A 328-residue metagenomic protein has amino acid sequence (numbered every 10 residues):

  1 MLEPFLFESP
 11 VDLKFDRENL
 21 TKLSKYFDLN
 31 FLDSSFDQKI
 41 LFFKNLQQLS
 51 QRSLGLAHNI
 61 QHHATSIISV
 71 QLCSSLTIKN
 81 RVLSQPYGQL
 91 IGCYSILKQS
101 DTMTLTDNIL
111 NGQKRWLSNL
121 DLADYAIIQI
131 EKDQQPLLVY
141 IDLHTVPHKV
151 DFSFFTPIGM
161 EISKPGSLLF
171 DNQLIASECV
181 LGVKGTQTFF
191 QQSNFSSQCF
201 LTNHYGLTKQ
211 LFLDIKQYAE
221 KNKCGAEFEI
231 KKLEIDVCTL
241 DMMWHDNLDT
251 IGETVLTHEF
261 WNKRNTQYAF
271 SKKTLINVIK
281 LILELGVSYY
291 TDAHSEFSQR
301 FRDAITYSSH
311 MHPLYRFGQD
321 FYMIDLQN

Functional and structural regions predicted by a protein language model:
F7-L13, F31-D33, E220, C238-H294: C-terminal helix-coil-helix/basic helical segment that borders enzyme active sites and/or dimer interfaces and provides
V11-L122: Glycine-rich flavin
C73-S75, E131-Q134, L143-V146, D171-E178 (+1 more regions): Short loop segments at secondary-structure junctions
L110-G112, F170, T208, V287: Buried hydrophobic positions in well-ordered alpha/beta secondary-structure cores of metabolic enzymes
W116-V150: A short core secondary-structure module
F155-C238: Glycine-rich beta->alpha junctions and the first turn(s) of the following alpha-helix
G206, K231-C238, N265, A269-I276 (+1 more regions): Generic structural signal for well-ordered, non-transmembrane alpha-helical segments in soluble/cytosolic regions
G286-N328: Glycine-rich phosphate/cofactor-binding loops in nucleotide/flavin-utilizing enzymes
